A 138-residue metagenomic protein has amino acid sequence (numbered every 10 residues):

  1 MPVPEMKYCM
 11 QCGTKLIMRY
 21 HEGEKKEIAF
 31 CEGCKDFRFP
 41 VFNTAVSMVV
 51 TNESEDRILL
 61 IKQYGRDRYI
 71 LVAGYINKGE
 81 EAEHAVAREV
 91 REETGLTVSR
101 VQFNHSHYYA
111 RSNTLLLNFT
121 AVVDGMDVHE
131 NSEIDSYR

Functional and structural regions predicted by a protein language model:
M1-E5, D67-Y69, N131-R138: Nudix hydrolase/Nudix homology domain
P2-M48: Acidic, metal-coordinating catalytic segment for phosphate/diphosphate chemistry, firing primarily on the Nudix
P4, N43, E53, R111-T114 (+1 more regions): A generic fold-level signal
I17, D56, R66, Y109-R111 (+1 more regions): Surface-exposed, flexible loop/turn segments at secondary-structure boundaries
F30, I70, N118: Conserved beta-strand segments that form the floor/walls of ligand-binding pockets within enzyme and binding domains
V49-E92, H105: Conserved Nudix-box catalytic region and its N-terminal flanking loop in Nudix hydrolases and closely related
I76-R100, H105-R138: Unchanged
